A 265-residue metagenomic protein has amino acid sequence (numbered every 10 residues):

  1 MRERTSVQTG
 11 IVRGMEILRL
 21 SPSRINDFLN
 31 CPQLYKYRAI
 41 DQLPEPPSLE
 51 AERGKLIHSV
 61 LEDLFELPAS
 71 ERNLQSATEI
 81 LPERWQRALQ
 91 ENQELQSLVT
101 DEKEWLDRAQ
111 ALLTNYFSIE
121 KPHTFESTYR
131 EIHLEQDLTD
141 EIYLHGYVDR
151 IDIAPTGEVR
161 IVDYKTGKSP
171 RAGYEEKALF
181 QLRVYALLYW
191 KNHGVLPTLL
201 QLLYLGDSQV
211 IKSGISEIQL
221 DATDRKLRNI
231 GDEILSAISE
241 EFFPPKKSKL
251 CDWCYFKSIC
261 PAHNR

Functional and structural regions predicted by a protein language model:
R2-S23: Charged, compositionally biased N-terminal leader segments and the immediate start of the first structured element
T5, R19, Q75, T156 (+1 more regions): Metal-dependent nuclease catalytic regions and adjoining charged, substrate-binding loops involved in nucleic-acid end
S21, E126-I132, L144-V148, K247: Short beta-strand or tight-loop elements that sit immediately N-terminal to catalytic metal-binding acidic residues
I25-N26, N30-A69, L106, Q110-T114 (+2 more regions): Nuclease catalytic cores
L34-D41, H58-S59, A88-Q90, V162-T166 (+2 more regions): Short acidic (Asp/Glu) and glycine-rich catalytic loops that position anionic groups and cofactors
Q42-E50, L67-R72, L98, R171-A172 (+1 more regions): Short, polar/flexible loop-turn hinges at active-site or ligand-entry regions and domain interfaces
V60-R130, D137: A non-catalytic, helix-rich entry segment at domain boundaries
I132-R225: Mg2+/Mn2+-dependent nuclease catalytic core
